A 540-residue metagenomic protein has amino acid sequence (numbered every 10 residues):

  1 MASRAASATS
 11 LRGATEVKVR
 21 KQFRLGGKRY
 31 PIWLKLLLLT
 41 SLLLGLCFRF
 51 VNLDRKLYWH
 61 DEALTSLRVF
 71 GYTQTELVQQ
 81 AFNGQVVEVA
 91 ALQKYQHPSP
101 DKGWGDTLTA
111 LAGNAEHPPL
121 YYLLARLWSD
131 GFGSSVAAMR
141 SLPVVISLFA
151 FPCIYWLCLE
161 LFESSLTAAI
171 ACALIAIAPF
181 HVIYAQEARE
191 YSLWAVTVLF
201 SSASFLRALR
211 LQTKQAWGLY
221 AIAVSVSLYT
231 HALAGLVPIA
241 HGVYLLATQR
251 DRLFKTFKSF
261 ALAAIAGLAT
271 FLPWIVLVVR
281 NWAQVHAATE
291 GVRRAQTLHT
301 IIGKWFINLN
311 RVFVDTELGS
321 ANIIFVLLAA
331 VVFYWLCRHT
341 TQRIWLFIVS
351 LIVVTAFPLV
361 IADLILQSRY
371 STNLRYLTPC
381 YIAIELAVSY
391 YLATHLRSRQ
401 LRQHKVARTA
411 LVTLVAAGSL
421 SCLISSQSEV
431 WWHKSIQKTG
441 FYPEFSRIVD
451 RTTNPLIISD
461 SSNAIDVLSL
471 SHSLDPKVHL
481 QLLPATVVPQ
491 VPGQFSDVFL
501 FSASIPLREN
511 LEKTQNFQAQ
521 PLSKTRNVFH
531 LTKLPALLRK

Functional and structural regions predicted by a protein language model:
L39, T340-T341, L392-S425: Signature aromatic-anchored transmembrane alpha helix within multi-pass, membrane-resident enzymes that catalyze glycan
F70-H117, Y121, A125, S129-G131: Interfacial juxtamembrane loops and adjacent helix segments that form the catalytic/substrate-binding surfaces
S141-F162, F200, Y334: Transmembrane-helix motifs of polytopic, lipid-linked glycan transferases
C153, L174-I177, I183, L193-V224 (+1 more regions): Specific aromatic-rich, kink-prone transmembrane helix
S204-L219, V224, L236-L268: Perimembrane helix-loop-helix junctions
L228, V243, A247-R250, T256-N310 (+3 more regions): Membrane-lumen/periplasm interface segments of specific transmembrane helices in polyprenyl phosphate-linked
L346, S368-R399: Hydrophobic/aromatic-rich transmembrane helices and adjacent perimembrane loops
T409-V487: Membrane-embedded, lumen/periplasm-facing catalytic core of multi-pass transferases that use lipid-linked donors
